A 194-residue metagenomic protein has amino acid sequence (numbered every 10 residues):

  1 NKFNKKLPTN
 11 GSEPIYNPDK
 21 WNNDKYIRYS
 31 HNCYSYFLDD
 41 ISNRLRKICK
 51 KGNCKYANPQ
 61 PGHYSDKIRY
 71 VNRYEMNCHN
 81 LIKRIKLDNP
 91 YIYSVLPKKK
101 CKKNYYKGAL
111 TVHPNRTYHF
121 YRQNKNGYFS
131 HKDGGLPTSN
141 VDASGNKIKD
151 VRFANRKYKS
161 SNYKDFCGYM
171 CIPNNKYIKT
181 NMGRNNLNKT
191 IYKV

Functional and structural regions predicted by a protein language model:
N1-F3, K189-T190: Short intrinsically disordered, low-complexity coil segments enriched in acidic
K2-I92: Cysteine-nucleophile protease catalytic domains, especially the papain-like/related folds used in DUB/UBL proteases
D39, T111, Q123, M170-I172: Hydrophobic side chains in beta-strands
R69-S130, L136: ...with weaker cross-activation on analogous glycine-rich loops/strands in unrelated enzymes
G127-V194: Active-site or metal-binding loop neighborhoods of secreted/extracellular toxin and effector enzymes
